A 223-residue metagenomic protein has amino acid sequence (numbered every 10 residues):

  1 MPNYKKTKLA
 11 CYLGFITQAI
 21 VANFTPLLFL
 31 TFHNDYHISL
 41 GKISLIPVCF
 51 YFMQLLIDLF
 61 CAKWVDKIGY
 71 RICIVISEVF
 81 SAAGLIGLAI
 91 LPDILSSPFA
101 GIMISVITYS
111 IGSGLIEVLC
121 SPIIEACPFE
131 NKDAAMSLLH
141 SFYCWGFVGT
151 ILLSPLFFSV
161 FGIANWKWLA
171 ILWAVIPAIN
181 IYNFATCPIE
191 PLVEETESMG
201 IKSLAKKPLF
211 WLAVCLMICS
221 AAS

Functional and structural regions predicted by a protein language model:
K6-L40, D58, S121: Extracytoplasmic
V21, M53-I57, G112, G146: MFS transmembrane alpha-helix packing/gate-lining sites
L45-K63: Central cavity-lining transmembrane alpha-helices of secondary-active solute carriers, predominantly the Major
F50-F52, C144-W145, M217: Short hydrophobic/small-residue motifs within alpha-helical transmembrane segments of multi-pass transporter-like
R71-I74, I102: Primarily marks hydrophobic transmembrane alpha-helices of the MFS/SLC 12-helix fold
V79-S96: C-terminal ends and interior cores of transmembrane alpha-helices in multi-pass membrane transporters/permeases
S105-S141: Cytoplasmic helix-loop-helix junction between adjacent transmembrane helices in 12-TM secondary transporters
E130-N131, A135-L192: Helix-loop-helix hairpin linking two adjacent transmembrane segments in secondary transporters
